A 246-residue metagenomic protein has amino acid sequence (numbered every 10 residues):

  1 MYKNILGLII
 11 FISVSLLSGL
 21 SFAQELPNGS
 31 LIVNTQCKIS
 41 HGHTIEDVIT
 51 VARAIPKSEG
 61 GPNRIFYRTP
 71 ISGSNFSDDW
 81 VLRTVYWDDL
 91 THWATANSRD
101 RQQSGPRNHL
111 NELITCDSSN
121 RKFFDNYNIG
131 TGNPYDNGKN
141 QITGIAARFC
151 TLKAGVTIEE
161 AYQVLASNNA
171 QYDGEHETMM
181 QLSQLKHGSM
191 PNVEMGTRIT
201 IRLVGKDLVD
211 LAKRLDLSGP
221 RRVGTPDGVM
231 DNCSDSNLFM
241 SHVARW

Functional and structural regions predicted by a protein language model:
M1-I9: Bacterial N-terminal signal peptides that target proteins for export
V14: Polar, low-complexity loop segments and adjacent catalytic/binding residues used for recognizing and processing sugar
A23-W246: Short S/T/G/P-rich N-terminal loop/turn motif that feeds into the first structured element of a domain
